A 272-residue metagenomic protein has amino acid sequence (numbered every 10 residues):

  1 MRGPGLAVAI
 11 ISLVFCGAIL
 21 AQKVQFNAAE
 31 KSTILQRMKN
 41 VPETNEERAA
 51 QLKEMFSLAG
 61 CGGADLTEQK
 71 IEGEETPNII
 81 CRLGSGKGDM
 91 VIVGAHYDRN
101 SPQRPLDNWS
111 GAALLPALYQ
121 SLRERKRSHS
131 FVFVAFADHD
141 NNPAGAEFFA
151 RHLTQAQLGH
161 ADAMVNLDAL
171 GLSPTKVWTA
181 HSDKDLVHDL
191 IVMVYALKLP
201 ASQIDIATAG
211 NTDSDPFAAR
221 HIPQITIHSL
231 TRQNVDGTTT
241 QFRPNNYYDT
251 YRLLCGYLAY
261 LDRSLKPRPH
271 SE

Functional and structural regions predicted by a protein language model:
M1-A9: Bacterial N-terminal signal peptides that target proteins for export
I19-A21: Boundary at the C-terminal end of the N-terminal hydrophobic targeting segment
A28, L172-E272: Active-site-adjacent substrate-binding region of metalloamidase/peptidase-like peptide-processing proteins
A28-G84: A non-catalytic alpha/beta surface segment that caps or lines the substrate-entry region of metallo-dependent hydrolase
L35-E46, T67-K70, D98-N108, V134-H139 (+3 more regions): Second-shell loop/turn segments in exported
I80, M90-G94, V132-A135, D162-L167 (+2 more regions): Structural recognition of the beta-strand scaffold that forms the well-ordered cores of secreted hydrolase catalytic
R99-M193, L199, G210, S214: Acidic/histidine-rich catalytic neighborhood of metal-dependent amide-processing enzymes
